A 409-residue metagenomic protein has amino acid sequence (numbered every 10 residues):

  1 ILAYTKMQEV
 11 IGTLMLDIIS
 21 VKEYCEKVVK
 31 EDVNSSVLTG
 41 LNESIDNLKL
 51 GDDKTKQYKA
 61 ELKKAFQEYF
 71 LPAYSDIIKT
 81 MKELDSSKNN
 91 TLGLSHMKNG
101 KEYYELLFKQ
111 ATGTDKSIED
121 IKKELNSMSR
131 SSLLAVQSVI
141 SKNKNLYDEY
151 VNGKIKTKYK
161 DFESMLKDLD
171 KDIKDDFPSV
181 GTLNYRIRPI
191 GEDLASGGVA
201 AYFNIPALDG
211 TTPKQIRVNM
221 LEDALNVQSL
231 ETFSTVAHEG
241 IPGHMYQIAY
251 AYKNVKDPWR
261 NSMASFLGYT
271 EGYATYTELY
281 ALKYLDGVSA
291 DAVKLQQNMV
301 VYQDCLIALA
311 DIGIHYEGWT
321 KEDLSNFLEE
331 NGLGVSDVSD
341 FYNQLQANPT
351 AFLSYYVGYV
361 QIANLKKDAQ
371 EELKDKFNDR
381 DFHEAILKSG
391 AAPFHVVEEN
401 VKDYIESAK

Functional and structural regions predicted by a protein language model:
I1-K409: N-terminal maturation segment of proteins
